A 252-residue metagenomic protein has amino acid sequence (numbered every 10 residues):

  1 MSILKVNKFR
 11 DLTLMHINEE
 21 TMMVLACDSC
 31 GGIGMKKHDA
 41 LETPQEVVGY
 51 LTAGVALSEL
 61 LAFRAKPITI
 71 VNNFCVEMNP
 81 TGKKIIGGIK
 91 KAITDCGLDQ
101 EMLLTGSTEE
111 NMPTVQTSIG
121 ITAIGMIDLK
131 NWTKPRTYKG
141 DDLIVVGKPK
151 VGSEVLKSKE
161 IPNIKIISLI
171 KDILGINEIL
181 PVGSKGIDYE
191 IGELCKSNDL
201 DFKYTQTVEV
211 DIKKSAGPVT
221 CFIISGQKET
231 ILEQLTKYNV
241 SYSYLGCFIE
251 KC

Functional and structural regions predicted by a protein language model:
S2-I85, K90-S118, T122-R136, D141-G147: Glycine-rich phosphate/pyrophosphate-binding loop regions near the starts of catalytic domains
C30-M35, G152-E154, E229-E233, C252: Short, surface-exposed beta-strand/loop "edge" segments at domain boundaries and coil↔beta transitions
K37, Y50, M112, S118-A123 (+1 more regions): Conserved mixed alpha/beta catalytic, RNA-binding, or beta-rich assembly cores of soluble enzyme, regulatory
E42-Y50, G54, N79-K83, K157-I164 (+3 more regions): Electropositive phosphate-/nucleotide-binding environments in soluble metabolic enzymes
L51, S58-A65, L104-T108, K157-E160 (+2 more regions): Low-complexity, flexible helical/coil segments
V55, G88, K165-I166, E190 (+1 more regions): Short Gly/charged-rich anion-binding patches and loops
K91-D99, I173-N177, V182-C252: Glycine-/charge-enriched secondary-structure boundary and capping motifs
